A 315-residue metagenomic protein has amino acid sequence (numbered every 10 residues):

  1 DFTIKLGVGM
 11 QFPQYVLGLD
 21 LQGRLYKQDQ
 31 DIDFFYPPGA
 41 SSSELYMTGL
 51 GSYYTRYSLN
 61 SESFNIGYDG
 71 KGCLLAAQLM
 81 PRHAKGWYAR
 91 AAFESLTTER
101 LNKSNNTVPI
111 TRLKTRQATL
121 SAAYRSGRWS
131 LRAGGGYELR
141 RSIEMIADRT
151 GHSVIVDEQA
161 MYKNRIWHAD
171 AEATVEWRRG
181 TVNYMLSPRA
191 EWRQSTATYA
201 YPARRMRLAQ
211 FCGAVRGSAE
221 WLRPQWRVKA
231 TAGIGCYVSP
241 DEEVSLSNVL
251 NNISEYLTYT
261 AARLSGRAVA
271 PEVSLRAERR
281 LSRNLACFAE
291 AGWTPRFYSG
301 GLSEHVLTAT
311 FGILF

Functional and structural regions predicted by a protein language model:
D1, Q30-P37, R100-V108, I143-H152 (+4 more regions): Outer-membrane beta-barrel translocator domains and adjoining extracellular loop/strand segments of Gram-negative
L6, L17-L21, A77, A89-F93 (+8 more regions): Membrane-embedded beta-strand positions of outer-membrane beta-barrel proteins
M10-Q14, P81-K85, Y124-R128, V175-T181 (+3 more regions): Outer-membrane beta-barrel strand-turn architecture
F12, S303-F315: Outer-membrane beta-barrel "beta-signal"
Q22-R24, M80, R128-R132, N164-N248: Detector for outer-membrane/organellar transmembrane beta-barrel domains, recognizing the amphipathic beta-strand
G23-K27, F93-E99, S126, G135-I143 (+6 more regions): Transmembrane beta-strands of outer-membrane beta-barrel pores
S41, N65-K71, T107-R116, V156-R165 (+3 more regions): Replace "Gram-negative outer membrane beta-barrel proteins" with "bacterial and organellar outer membrane beta-barrel
G51-P188: Long, internal scaffold/assembly segments composed of regular secondary structure
